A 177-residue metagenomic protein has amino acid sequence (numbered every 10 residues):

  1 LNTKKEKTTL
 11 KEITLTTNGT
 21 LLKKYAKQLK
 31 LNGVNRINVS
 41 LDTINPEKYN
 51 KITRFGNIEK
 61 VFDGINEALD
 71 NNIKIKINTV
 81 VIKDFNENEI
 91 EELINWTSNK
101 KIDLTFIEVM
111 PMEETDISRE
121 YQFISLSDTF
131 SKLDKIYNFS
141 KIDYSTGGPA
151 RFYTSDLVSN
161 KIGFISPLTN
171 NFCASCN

Functional and structural regions predicted by a protein language model:
L1-T105: Radical SAM/AdoMet-radical enzyme domain recognition
L41, E108, S166: Short secondary-structure boundary segments
V81-F85, E108-E113, T169: Glycine-rich beta-alpha junction loops
I90-I94, M110-R119: Class I S-adenosyl-L-methionine
E113-N177: Accessory C-terminal segments flanking Radical SAM cores
